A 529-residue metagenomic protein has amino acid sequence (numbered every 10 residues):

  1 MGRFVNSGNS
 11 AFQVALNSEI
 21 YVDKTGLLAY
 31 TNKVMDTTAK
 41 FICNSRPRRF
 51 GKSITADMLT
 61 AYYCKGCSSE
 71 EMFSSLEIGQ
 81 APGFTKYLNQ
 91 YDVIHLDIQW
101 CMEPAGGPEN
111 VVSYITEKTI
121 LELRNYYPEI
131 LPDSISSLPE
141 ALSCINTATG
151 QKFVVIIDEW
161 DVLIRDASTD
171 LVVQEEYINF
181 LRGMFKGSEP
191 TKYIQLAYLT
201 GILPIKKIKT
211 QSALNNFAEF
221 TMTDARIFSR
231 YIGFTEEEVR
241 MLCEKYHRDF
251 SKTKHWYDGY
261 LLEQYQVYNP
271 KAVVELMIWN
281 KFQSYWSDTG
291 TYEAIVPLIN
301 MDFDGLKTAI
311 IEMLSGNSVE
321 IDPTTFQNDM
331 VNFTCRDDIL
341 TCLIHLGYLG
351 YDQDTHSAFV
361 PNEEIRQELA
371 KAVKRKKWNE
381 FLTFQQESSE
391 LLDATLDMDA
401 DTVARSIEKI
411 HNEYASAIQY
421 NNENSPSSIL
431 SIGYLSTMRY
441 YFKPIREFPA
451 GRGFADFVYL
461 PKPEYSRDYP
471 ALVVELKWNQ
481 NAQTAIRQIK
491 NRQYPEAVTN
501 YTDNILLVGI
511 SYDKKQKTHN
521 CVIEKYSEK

Functional and structural regions predicted by a protein language model:
M1-N422, Y441, I445: Phosphate-binding site recognition
C144-T149, M438-D468: Active-site metal-binding core of divalent-cation-utilizing nuclease and nuclease-like domains
V154, P470-V474, L506: Structural motif
Q174-F180, W478-P495: Mg2+/Mn2+-dependent nuclease catalytic core
G183-T191, T341-L349, S431-S436, Q488-V508: Metal-dependent nuclease catalytic cores in nucleic-acid-processing enzymes, especially RNase H-like/related
A415-G451, A455: Catalytic cores of nuclease domains that cleave nucleic-acid phosphodiester backbones
L430, A455-P461, Y469-Q480, R492: Conserved catalytic cores of phosphodiester-cleaving nucleases, focusing on short active-site segments
A497, D503-K529: Domain-level recognition of nuclease-like catalytic cores that cleave nucleotide substrates
